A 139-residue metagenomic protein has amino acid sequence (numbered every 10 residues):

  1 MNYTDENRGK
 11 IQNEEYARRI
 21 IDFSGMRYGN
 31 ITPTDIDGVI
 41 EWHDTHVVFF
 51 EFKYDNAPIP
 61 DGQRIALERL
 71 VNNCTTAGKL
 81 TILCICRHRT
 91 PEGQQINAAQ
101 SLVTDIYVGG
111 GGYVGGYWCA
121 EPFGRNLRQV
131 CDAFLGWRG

Functional and structural regions predicted by a protein language model:
M1-T32, R125-G139: Acidic-basic catalytic patches of nuclease active cores, encompassing PD-(D/E)XK and other metal-cofactor nuclease
I31, N56-A66: Active-site-adjacent loop/helix micro-motif of nuclease/hydrolase catalytic cores
T34-I36: Short beta-strand or tight-loop elements that sit immediately N-terminal to catalytic metal-binding acidic residues
G38-I40, H46-D55: Conserved catalytic cores of phosphodiester-cleaving nucleases, focusing on short active-site segments
K53-A57, R69, N73: Compact, well-ordered interaction domains used in eukaryotic information-processing assemblies
R64, R69-L70, A77: Basic, amphipathic alpha-helical patches used to engage nucleic acids or provide basic targeting signals, exemplified
C74-V103: Nucleic-acid nuclease catalytic cores
Q95-G139: Helix-rich interaction surfaces within compact, conserved domain-sized segments that mediate assembly or partner
